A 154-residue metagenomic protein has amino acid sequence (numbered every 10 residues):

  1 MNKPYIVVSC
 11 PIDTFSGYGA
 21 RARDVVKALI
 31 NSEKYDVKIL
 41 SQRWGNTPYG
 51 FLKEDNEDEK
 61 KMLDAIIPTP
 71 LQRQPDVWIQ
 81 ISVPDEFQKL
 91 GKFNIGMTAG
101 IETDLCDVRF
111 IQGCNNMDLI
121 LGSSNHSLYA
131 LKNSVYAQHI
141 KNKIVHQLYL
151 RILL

Functional and structural regions predicted by a protein language model:
M1-P75: N-terminal pre-catalytic "stem/leader" segment of glycosyltransferase-like enzymes
V7, N46-A130: Extended catalytic core of nucleotide-activated donor transferases of GT-like folds
R21, R109-F110, N133-S134: Short coil/turn segments at secondary-structure boundaries
I30, Q112-N115, Y136-A137: Short, surface-exposed basic-aromatic patches at helix termini and helix-loop junctions that form
D36-V37, N94, N142, I152: Hydrophobic anchor at the start of a short beta-strand that flanks the dinucleotide cofactor-binding loop
Q42-W44, V83, L154: Residues that form or immediately flank small-molecule/cofactor binding pockets and catalytic motifs
V108, L148-L154: Acidic anion/phosphate-binding donor-loop and adjacent secondary structure in glycosyltransferase catalytic cores
D118-L148: A short, active-site helix/loop in glycosyltransferases that binds the activated sugar's phosphate group
